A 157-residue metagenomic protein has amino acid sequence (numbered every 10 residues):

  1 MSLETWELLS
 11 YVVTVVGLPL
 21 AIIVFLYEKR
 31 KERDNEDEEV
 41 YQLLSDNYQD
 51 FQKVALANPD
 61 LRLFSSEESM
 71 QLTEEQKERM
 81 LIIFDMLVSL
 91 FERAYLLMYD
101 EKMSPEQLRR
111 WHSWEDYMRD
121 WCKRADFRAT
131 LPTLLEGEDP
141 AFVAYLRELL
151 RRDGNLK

Functional and structural regions predicted by a protein language model:
M1-S2, K157: Basic/polar N-terminal segments that are highly enriched at the extreme N-terminus, encompassing both cleavable
S2-E74: Membrane-proximal alpha-helical anchors
E75-K157: An amphipathic alpha-helical interaction surface
